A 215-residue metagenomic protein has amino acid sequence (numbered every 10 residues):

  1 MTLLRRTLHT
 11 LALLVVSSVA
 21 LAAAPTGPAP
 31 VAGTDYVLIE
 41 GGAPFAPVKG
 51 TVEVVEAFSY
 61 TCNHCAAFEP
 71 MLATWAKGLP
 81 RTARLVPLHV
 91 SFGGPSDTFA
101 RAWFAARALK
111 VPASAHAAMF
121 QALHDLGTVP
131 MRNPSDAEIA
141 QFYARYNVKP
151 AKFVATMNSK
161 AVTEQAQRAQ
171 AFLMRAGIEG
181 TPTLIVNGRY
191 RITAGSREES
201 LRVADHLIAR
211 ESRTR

Functional and structural regions predicted by a protein language model:
T2-D97, S212-R215: Extracytoplasmic thiol/disulfide redox context detector
L3-R5, S59, A144-R215: C-terminal cap of thioredoxin/glutaredoxin-like
V48, A108, V186: Short glycine/serine/threonine-biased micro-segments
T51, V55, T61-F68, S91-F99 (+6 more regions): Solvent-exposed, acidic/flexible segments
T61, L72, A76-L79, A106-K110 (+7 more regions): Sec/Tat-exported extracytoplasmic proteins
E69-A76, F99-W103, H116, D136 (+4 more regions): Extracytoplasmic/secreted envelope proteins and their assembly/folding machinery, especially bacterial periplasmic
G78-L109, A113-Y143: Structural microenvironment flanking redox-active thiols in thiol-disulfide oxidoreductases
